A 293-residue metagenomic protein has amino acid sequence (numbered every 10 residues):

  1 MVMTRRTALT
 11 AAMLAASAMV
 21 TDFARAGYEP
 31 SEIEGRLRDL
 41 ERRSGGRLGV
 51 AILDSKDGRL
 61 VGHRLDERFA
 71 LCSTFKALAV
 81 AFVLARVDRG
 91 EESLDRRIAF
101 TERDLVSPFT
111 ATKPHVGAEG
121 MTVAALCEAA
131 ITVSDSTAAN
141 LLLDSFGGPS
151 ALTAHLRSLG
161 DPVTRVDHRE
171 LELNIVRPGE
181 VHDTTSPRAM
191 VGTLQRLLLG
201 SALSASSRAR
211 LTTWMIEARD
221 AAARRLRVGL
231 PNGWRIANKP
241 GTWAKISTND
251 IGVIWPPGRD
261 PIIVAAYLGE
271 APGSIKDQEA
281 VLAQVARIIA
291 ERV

Functional and structural regions predicted by a protein language model:
V2-T10, G27-L37, S145, P149 (+5 more regions): Structured C-terminal helix/loop/strand segments within mature extracytoplasmic catalytic/sensor domains
A24-A70, E291: Beta-lactamase-like hydrolase cores
G45-R47, R64-D66, T74, S93-D95 (+4 more regions): Extracytoplasmic
G49-L53, G62, L78, A99 (+2 more regions): Soluble periplasmic/extracytoplasmic beta-strand elements of cell-envelope proteins
G58, A70-I98, V264: Active-site SXXK
L105-L141, P149, E180-D183: Conserved catalytic neighborhood of penicillin-recognizing serine enzymes
N140-A202: Mid-domain, small-residue-enriched loop/turn segments at the edges of structured enzyme/sensor domains
